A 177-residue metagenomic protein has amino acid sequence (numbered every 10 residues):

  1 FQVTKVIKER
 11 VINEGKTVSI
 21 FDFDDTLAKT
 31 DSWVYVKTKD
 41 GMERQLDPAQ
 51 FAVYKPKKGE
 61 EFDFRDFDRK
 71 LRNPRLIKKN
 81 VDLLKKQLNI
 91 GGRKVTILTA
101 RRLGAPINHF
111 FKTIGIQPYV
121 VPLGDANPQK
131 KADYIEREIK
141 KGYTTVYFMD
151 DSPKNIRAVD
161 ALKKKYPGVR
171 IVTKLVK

Functional and structural regions predicted by a protein language model:
V3-R10, E14: Proteolytic processing junctions in secreted/extracellular precursors, especially proprotein convertase/trypsin-like
K8, K85, E136-I139, D160-K163: Residue-level detector of alpha-helical secondary structure
I12, N89, K140-K141: Extracellular/periplasmic catalytic domains that process cell-envelope and extracellular macromolecules
K16-Q129: Alpha-helical substrate-recognition element adjacent to the catalytic core
T17-S19, K131-K154, V159: Conserved Lys-Pro-Asp/Glu-containing loop-to-beta segment of HAD-superfamily phosphomonoesterases, centered on
Y35-Q50, V159-K177: A short alpha/beta connector and helix-capping loop motif
V95, I114-P118, R137-V146, P167-G168 (+1 more regions): Compositionally biased low-complexity segments enriched in polar/charged residues
I107-I116, R157-P167: Short, aromatic/basic amphipathic alpha-helical patches
